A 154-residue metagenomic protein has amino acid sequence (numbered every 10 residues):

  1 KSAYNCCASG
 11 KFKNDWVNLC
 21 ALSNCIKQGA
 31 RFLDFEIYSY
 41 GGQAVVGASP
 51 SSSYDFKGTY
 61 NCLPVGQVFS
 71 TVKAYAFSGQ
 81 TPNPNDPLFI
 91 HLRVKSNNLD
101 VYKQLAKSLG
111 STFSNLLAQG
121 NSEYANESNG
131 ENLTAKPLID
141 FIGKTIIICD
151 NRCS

Functional and structural regions predicted by a protein language model:
K1-S154: Catalytic cores of phosphodiester-bond hydrolases, prominently lipid phosphodiesterases
